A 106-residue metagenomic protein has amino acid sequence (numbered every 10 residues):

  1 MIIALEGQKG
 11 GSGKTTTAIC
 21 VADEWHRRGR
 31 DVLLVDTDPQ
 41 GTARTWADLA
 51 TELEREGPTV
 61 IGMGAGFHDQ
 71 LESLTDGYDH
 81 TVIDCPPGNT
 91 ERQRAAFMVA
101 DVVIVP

Functional and structural regions predicted by a protein language model:
M1-P106: P-loop NTP-binding core
